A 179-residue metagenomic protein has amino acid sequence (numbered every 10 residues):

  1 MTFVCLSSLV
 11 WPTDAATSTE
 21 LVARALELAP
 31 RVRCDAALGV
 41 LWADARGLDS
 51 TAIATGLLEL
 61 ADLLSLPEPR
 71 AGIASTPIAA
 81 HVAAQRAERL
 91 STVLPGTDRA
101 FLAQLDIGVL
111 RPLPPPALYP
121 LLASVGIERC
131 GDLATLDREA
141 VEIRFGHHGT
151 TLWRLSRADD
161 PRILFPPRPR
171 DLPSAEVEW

Functional and structural regions predicted by a protein language model:
M1-E176: Gly/Gly-Pro- and Ser/Thr-rich, intrinsically disordered tail segments characteristic of DNA damage-repair and tolerance
